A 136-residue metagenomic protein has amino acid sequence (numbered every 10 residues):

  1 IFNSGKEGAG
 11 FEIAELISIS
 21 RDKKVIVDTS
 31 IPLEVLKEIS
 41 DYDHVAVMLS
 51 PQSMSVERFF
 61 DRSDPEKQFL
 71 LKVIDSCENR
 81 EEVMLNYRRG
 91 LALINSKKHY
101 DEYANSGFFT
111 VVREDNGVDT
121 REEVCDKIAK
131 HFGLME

Functional and structural regions predicted by a protein language model:
F2-Q52: Glycine-rich phosphate-binding loop used to anchor ATP phosphates in small-molecule kinases, encompassing both
N3, R21, D64, D75 (+3 more regions): Generic surface-pattern signal
N3-I13, E81-A104: Alpha-helix-centered segments that form part of catalytic cores
K6, K23-K24, K37, K67 (+3 more regions): Context-gated lysine
E12-E15, S50, S55, N95 (+2 more regions): Functionally constrained cores in energy, signaling, and assembly domains
D41, V45, F60, K130-E136: C-terminal intrinsically disordered extensions
H44-N95: A glycine- and Lys/Arg-enriched "phosphate-lid" helix/loop adjacent to the NTP-binding pocket of small-molecule kinases
L93-E136: NTP-dependent small-molecule kinase module
